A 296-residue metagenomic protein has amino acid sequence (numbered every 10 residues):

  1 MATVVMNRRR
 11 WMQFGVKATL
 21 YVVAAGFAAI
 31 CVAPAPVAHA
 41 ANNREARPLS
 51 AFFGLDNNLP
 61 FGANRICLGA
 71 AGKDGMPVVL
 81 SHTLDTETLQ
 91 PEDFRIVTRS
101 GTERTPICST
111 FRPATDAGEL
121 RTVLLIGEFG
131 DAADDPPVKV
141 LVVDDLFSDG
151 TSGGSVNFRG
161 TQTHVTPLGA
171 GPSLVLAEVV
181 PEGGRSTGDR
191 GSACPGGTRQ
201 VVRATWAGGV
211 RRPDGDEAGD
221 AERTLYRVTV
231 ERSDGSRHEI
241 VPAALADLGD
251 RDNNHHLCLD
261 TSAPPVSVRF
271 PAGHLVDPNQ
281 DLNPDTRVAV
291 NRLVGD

Functional and structural regions predicted by a protein language model:
M1-A29: N-terminal secretory signal peptides
A29-V37: Membrane-interface motif at the C-terminal end of an N-terminal transmembrane signal
P36-D296: Non-catalytic beta-sheet/beta-sandwich ligand-binding modules that flank or precede catalytic cores
